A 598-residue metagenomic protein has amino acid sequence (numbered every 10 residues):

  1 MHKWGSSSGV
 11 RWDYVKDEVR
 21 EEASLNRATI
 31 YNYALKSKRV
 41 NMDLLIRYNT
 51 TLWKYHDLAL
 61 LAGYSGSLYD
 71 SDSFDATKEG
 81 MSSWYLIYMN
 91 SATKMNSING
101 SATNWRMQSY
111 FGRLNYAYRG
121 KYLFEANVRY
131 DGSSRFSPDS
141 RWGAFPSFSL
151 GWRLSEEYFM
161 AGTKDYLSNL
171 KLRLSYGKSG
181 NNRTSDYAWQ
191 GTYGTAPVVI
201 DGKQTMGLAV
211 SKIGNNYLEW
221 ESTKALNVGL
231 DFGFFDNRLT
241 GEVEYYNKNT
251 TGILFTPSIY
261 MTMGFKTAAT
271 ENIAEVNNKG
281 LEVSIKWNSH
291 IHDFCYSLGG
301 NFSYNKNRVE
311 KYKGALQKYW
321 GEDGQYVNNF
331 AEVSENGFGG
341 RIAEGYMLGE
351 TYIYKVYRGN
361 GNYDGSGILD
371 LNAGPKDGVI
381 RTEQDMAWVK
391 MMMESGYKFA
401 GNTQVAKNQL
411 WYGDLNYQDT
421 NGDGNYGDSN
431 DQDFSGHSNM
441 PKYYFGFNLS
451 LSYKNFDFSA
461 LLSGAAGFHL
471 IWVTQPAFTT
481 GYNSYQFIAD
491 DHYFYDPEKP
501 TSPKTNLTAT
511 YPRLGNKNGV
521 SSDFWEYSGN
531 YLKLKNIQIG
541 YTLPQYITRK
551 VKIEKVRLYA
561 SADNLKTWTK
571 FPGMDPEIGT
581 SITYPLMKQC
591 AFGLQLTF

Functional and structural regions predicted by a protein language model:
M1, R47, D57-L58, N182-V198 (+8 more regions): Membrane-proximal, glycine/serine-rich, low-complexity loop/turn segments characteristic of large bacterial
M1-R11, S24-G339, K517, S521-F598: Extracellular/periplasmic, surface-exposed regions of secreted and cell-surface proteins
E18-V19: Beta-sandwich/jelly-roll carbohydrate-recognition scaffolds of carbohydrate-active enzymes
S133, F399, A406-Y412, A465-L558 (+1 more regions): Extracytoplasmic gating/loop element in the C-terminal half of outer-membrane beta-barrel translocons and assembly
T270-N277, K318-E335, G345, G436-G446 (+2 more regions): C-terminal extracellular loops and terminal segments of Gram-negative outer membrane beta-barrel proteins
H290-S435: Conserved small-residue
D431, P441-N455, K535-G540: Conserved SET/PR-domain catalytic core that frames the SAM/AdoMet-binding pocket
